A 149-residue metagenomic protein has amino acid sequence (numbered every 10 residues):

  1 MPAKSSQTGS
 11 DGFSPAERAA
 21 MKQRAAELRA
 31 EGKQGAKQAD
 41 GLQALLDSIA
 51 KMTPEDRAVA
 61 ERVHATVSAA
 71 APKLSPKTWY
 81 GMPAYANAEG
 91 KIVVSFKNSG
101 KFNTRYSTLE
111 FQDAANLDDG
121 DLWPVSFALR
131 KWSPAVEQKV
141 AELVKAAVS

Functional and structural regions predicted by a protein language model:
M1-S149: Charge-dense, helix-prone N-terminal extensions
